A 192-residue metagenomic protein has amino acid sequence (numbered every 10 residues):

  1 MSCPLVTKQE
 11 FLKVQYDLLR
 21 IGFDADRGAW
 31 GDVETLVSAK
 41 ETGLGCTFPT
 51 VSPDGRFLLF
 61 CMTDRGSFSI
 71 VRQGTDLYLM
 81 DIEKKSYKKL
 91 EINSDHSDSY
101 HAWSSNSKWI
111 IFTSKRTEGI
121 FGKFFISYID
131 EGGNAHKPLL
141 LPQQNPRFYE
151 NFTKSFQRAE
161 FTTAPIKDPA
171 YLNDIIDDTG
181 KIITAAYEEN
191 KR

Functional and structural regions predicted by a protein language model:
M1-R192: Sequence signature of WD/YWTD-type beta-propeller architectures
